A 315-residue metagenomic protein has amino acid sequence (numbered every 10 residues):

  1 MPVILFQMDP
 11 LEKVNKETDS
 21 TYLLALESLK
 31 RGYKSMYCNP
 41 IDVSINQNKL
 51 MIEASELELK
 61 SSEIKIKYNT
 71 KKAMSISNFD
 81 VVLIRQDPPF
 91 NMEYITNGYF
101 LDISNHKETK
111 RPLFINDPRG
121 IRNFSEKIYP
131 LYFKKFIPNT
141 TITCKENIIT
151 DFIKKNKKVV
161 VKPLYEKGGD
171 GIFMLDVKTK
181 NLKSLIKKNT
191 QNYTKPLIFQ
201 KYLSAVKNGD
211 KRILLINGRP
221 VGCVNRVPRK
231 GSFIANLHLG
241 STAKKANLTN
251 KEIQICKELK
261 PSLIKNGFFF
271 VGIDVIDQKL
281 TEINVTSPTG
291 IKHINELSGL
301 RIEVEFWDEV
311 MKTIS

Functional and structural regions predicted by a protein language model:
P2, V14-E17, N247-S315: ATP-dependent carboxylate activation and anion-phosphoryl transfer catalytic cores that bind Mg-ATP to form
F6, L83-I84, Q200: Redox-cofactor binding/interface segments in oxidoreductases and associated redox assembly factors
P10, Q86-P89, L164-E166, P288: Short glycine-rich anion-binding loops that position phosphate/pyrophosphate groups of nucleotides and phosphorylated
E12-K13, T18-I142: Conserved N-proximal alpha/beta basic substrate-recognition cap immediately N-terminal to, or forming the N-lobe
D42, R212, G272: Short, surface-exposed charged micro-motifs
P118-R122, R226-R229, I276-K279: Short glycine-enriched loops at secondary-structure junctions
E146-N147, K154-K158, Y165-I255, L263: Phosphate-binding site of ATP-dependent enzymes
